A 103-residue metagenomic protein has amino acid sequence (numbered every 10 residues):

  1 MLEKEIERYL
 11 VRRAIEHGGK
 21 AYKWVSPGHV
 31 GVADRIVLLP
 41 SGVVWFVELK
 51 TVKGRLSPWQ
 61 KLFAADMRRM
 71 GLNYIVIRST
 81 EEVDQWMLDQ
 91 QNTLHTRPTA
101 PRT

Functional and structural regions predicted by a protein language model:
M1-T103: Catalytic phosphate/metal-binding cores of nucleic-acid and nucleotide-processing enzymes, i.e., regions that mediate
